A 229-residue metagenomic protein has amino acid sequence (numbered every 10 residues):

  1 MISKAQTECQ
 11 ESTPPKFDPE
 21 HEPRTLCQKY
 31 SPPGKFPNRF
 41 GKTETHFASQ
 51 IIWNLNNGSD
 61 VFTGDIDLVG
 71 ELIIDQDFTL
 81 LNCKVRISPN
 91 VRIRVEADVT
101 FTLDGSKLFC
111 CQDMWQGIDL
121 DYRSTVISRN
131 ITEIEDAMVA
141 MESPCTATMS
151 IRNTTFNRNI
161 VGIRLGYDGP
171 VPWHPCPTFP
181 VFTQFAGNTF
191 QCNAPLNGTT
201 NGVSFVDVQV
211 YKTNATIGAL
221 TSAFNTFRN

Functional and structural regions predicted by a protein language model:
A5-N56: Boundary/junction segments of secreted and surface-exposed precursor proteins
Q6-P15, C27, N54, V161 (+2 more regions): N-terminal targeting or signal-anchor segments and their processing/structural boundaries
P15-D18, K35, I127, S150 (+4 more regions): Intrinsic disorder/low-complexity signature
N57-G202: Extracellular beta-helix/beta-solenoid repeat scaffolds
